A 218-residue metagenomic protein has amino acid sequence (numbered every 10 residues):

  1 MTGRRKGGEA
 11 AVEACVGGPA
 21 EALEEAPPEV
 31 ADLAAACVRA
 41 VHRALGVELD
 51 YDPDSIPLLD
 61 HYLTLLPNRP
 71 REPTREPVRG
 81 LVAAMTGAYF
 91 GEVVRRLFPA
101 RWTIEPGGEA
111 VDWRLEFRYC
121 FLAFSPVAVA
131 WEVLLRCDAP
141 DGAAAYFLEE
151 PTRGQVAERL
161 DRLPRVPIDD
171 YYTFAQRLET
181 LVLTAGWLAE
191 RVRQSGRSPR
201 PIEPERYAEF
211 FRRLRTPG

Functional and structural regions predicted by a protein language model:
T2-A83: N-terminal low-complexity, intrinsically disordered segments
G8-E9, R153-V156, P204-Y207: Short amphipathic alpha-helical segments that mediate assembly, nucleic-acid/protein binding, or membrane association
I56, V78, V82, D112-W113 (+2 more regions): A sequence-level detector of short, solvent-exposed, charge-rich linear segments
L66, L97-F98, V133-C137: Generic structural signal for hydrophobic core residues of well-folded globular domains
G80-A100, V192-L214: Extended, Lys/Arg-enriched charged tracts that mediate electrostatic binding to polyanionic substrates
L81-V129: Aromatic- and glycine-enriched beta-alpha-beta binding-site module
R114-R200: A recognition module on extended beta-rich or small alphabeta surfaces enriched in W/G with H and D/E
